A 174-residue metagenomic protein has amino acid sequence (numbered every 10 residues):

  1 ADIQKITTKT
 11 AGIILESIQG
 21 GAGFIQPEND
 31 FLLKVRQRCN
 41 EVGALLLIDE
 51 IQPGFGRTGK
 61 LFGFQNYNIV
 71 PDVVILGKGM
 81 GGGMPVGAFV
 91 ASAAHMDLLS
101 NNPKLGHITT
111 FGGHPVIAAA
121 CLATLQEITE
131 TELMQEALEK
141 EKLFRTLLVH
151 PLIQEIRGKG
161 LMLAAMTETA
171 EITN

Functional and structural regions predicted by a protein language model:
A1-N174: Conserved N-terminal phosphate-binding loop of PLP-dependent enzymes in the Aspartate aminotransferase
